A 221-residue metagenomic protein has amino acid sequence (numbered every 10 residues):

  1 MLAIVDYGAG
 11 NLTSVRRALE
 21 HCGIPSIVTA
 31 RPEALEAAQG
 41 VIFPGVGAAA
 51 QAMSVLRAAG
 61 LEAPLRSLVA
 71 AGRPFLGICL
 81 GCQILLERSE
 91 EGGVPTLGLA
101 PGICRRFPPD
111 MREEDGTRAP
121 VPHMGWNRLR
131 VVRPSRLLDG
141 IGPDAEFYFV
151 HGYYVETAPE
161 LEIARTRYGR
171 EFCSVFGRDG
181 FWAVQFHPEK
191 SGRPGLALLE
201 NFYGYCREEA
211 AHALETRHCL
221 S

Functional and structural regions predicted by a protein language model:
M1-A3: Extreme N-terminal starter segment of soluble prokaryotic enzymes
P25, G40, P74-L76, E146: Structural signature of beta-strand start/N-cap positions in the alpha/beta core of ABC transporter nucleotide-binding
S26-A37: Short acidic low-complexity segments
I42-P44: Structural motif
G47-H123: Cysteine-nucleophile active-site neighborhood
R88-R170: Pocket-forming structural segment of enzyme catalytic cores
R170-G177: Short, surface-exposed beta-strand/loop micro-motifs that present aromatic residues
V184-S221: Acyltransferase
